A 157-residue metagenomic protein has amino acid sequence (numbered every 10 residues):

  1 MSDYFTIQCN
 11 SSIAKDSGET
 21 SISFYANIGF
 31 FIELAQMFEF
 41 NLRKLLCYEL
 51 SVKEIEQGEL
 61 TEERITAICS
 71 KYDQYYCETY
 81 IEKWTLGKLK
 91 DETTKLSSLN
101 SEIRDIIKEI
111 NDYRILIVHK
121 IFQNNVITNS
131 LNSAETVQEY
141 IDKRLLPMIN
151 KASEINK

Functional and structural regions predicted by a protein language model:
M1-F5, E154-K157: Short amphipathic alpha-helical segments
S2-G87, S101-E102, K108, F122: Amphipathic alpha-helical interface elements
K71-S97, T136-L145: Short, glycine/alanine-rich amphipathic alpha-helical segment that often forms an alpha-turn-alpha hairpin
T94-N156: Charge-enriched, short contiguous segments at helix-coil
